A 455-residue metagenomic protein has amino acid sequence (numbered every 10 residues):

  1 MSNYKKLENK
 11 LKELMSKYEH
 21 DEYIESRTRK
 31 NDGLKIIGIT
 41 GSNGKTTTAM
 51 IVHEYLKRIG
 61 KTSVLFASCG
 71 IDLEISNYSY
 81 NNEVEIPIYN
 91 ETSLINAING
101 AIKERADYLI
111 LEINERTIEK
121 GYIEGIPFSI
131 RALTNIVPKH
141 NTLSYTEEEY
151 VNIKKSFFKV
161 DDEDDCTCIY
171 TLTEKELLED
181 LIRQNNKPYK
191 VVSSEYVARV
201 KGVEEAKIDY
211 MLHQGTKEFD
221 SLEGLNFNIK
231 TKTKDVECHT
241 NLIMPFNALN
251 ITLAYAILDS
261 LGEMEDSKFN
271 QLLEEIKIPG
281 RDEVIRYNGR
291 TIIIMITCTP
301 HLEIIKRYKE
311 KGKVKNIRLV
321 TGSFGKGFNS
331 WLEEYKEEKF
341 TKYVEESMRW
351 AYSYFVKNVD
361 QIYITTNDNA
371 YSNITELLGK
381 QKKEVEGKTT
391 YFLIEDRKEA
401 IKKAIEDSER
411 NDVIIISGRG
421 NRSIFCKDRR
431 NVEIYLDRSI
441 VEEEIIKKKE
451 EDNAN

Functional and structural regions predicted by a protein language model:
M1-G38, T47-K61, R281, K403-I405: Short, basic phosphate-binding NTP loop
S2-M15, D259-D266, Q271, E275-G280 (+1 more regions): ATP-dependent carboxylate-amine ligase
I39, F66, E112, T134 (+6 more regions): Residue-level signal for inorganic ion chemistry
K45-T48, N250: Conserved lysine of the Walker
K61-E74: Short beta-strand-centered segment that lines the nucleotide-binding/catalytic pocket of NTP-utilizing
I71-L73, E119, K175-D180, V197-R199 (+2 more regions): Short, active-site-adjacent cap segments at secondary-structure transitions
V84-Q184, P188: Flexible active-site lid/hinge loop adjacent to a nucleotide/diphosphate and Mg2+-phosphate binding pocket
S144-V151, K155, N186-L302: Adenine nucleotide phosphate-binding catalytic loops in nucleotide-utilizing enzymes
